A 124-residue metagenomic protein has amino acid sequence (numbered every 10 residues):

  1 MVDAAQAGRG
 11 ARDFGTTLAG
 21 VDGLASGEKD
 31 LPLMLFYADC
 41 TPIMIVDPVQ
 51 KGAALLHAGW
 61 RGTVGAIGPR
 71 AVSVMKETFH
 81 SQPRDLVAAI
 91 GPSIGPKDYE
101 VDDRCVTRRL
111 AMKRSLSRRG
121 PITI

Functional and structural regions predicted by a protein language model:
M1-I124: Active-site microenvironment for binding and transforming phosphate-containing groups
